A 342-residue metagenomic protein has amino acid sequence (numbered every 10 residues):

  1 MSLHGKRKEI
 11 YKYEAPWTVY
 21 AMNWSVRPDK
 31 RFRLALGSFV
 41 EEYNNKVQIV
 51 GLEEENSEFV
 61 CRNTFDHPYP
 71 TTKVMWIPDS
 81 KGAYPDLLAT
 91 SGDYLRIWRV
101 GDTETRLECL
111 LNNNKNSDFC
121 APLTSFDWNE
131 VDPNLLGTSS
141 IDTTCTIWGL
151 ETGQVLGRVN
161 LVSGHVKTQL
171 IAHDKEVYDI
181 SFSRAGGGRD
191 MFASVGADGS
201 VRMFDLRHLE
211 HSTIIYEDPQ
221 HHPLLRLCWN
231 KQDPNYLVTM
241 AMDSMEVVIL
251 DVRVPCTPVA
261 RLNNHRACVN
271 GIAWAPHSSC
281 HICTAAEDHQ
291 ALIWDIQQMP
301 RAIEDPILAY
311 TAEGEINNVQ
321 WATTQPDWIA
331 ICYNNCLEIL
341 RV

Functional and structural regions predicted by a protein language model:
M1-K8, E54-C61, D102-L111, G153-V166 (+3 more regions): Beta-strand initiation motifs
M1-Y13, S25-D66, W98-L110: Beta-propeller domains
Y13-V19, F65-T71, L111-L123, L161-H165 (+5 more regions): WD40/WD-repeat beta-propeller blade N-cap
W24-R31, M75-Y84, F126-P133, S181-R189 (+4 more regions): Loop/turn segments within WD40 beta-propeller blades
G37-V40, T90-D93, T138-D142, G149-L150 (+5 more regions): Conserved strand-to-loop turn within each blade of WD40 beta-propeller repeats
N45-E53, L95-G101, C145-G149, I180 (+4 more regions): WD40-repeat beta-propellers
F126-E130, N134-I215, H222: Solenoidal tandem-repeat scaffolds enriched in leucines and small polar residues
H211-V342: Structured C-terminal portions of repeat-based eukaryotic scaffold domains
